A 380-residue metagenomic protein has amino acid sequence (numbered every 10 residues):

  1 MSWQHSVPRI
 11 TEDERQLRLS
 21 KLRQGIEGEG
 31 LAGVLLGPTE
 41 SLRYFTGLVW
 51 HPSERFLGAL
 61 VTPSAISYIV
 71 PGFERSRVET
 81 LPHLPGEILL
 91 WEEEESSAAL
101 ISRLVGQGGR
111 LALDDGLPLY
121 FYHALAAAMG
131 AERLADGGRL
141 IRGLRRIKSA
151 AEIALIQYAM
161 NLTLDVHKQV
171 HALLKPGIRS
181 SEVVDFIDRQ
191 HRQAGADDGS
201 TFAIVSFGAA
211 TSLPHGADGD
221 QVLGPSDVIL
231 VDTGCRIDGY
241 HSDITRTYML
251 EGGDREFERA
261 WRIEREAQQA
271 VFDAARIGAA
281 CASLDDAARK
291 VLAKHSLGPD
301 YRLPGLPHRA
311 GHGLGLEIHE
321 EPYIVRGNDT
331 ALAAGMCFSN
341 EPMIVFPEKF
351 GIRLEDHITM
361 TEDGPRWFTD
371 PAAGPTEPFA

Functional and structural regions predicted by a protein language model:
M1-A380: Active-site neighborhoods and metal-handling regions in enzymes and metal-associated proteins
